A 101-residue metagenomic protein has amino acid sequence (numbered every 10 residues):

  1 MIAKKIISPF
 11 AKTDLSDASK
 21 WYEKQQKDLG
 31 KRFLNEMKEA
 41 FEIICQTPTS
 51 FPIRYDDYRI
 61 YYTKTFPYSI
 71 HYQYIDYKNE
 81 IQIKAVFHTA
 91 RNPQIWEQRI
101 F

Functional and structural regions predicted by a protein language model:
M1-L34: Arg/Lys-rich, positively charged N-terminal/basic patches that mediate binding to nucleic acids
T13, D17, E39-E42, Q46: Generic recognition of well-ordered alpha-helical segments within structured catalytic/regulatory domains
K31, P52-R54, I95: Short, hydrophobic secondary-structure boundary micro-motifs
E39, Q46-E80: Basic/aromatic recognition patch in beta-strand/loop cores that engages polyanionic ligands
Q73-F101: Enriched for short, Lys/Arg-rich terminal
